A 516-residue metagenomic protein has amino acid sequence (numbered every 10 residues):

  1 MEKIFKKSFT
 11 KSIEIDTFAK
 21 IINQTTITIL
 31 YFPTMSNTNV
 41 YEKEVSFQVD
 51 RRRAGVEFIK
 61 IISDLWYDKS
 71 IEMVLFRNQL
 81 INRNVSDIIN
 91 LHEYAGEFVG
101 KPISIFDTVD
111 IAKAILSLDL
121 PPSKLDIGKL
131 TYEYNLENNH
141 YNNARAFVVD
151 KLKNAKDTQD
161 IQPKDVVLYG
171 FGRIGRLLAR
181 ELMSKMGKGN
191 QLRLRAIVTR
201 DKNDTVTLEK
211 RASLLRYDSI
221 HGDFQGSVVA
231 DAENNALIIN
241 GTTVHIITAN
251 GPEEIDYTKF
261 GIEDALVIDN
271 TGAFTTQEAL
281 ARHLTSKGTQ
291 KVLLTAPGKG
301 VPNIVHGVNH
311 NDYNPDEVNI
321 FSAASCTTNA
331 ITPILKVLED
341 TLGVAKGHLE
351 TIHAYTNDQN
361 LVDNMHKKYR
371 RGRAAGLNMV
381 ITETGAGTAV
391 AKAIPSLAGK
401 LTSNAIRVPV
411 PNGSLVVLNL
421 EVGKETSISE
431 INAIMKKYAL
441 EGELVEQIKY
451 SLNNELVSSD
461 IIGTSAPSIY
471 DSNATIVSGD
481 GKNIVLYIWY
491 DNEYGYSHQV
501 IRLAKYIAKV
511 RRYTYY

Functional and structural regions predicted by a protein language model:
E2-S12: Cationic, amphipathic, low-complexity segments that mediate targeting or membrane/lipid association
K3, T17-Y31: Short, positively charged and aromatic/hydrophobic N-terminal segments
S36-I89, T341-G343, G347-K482: C-terminal substrate-binding/catalytic lobe of Rossmann-fold NAD(P)-dependent dehydrogenases
S36-N360, K368, R502-L503, T514: N-terminal Rossmann-like NAD(P) cofactor-binding subdomain of oxidoreductases, focused on the glycine-rich
P163-G170, I320-A323, V416-G423, I484-Y490: Short glycine-rich or small-residue beta-strand-to-loop segments that form or flank ligand, phosphate, metal/Fe-S
R407-P411, W489-Y496: Glycine-rich phosphate/pyrophosphate-binding beta-alpha loops
H498-R512: Internal hydrophobic alpha-helix adjacent to the cofactor/substrate pocket in enzyme cavities
